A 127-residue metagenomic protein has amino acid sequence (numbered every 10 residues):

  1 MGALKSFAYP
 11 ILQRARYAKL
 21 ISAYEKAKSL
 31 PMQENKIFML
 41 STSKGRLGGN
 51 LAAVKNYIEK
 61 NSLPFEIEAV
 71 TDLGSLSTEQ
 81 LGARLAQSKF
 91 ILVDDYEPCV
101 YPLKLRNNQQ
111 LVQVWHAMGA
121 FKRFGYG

Functional and structural regions predicted by a protein language model:
M1-A86, F90: N-terminal pre-catalytic "stem/leader" segment of glycosyltransferase-like enzymes
A52-N56, V70-G127: Extended catalytic core of nucleotide-activated donor transferases of GT-like folds
